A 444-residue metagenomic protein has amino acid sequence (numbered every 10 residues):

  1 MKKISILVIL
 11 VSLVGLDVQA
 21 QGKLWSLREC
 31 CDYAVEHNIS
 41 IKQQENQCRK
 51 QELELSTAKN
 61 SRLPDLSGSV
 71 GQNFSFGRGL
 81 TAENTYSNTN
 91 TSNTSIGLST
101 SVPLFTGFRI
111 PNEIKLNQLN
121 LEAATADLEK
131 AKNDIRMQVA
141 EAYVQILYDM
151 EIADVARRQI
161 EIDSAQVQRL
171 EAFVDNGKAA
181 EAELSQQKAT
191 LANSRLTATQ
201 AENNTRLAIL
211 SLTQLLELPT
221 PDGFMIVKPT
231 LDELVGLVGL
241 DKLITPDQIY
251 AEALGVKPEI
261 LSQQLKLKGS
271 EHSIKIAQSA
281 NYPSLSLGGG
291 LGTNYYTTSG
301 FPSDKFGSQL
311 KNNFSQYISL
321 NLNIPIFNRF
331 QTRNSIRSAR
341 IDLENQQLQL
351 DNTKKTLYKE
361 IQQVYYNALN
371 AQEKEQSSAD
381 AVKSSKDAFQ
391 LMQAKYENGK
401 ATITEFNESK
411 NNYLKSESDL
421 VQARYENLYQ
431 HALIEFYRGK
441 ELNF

Functional and structural regions predicted by a protein language model:
M1-I4, A20: Positively charged n-region of N-terminal signal peptides that target proteins for export
I4-V14: Sec-dependent N-terminal signal peptides
A20-S67, G71, T220, V227-E271 (+2 more regions): Bacterial Sec-pathway N-terminal export signals of envelope proteins
Q21-A142, L285, G289, F330-R333: Short flexible linkers and secondary-structure junctions
Q21-G22, S69-V102, T230-D241, K275 (+2 more regions): Small/polar, glycine/serine/threonine/aspartate-rich low-complexity segments that form flexible
K42-N46, K59-N60, N90, L104-K132 (+6 more regions): Sec/SRP-type N-terminal targeting helices
N46, N193-L218, V382-K440: Short segments within alpha-helical structural elements
D134-E252, N367, A371, Y413: Periplasmic alpha-helical coiled-coil/stalk elements that build and connect Gram-negative outer-membrane
